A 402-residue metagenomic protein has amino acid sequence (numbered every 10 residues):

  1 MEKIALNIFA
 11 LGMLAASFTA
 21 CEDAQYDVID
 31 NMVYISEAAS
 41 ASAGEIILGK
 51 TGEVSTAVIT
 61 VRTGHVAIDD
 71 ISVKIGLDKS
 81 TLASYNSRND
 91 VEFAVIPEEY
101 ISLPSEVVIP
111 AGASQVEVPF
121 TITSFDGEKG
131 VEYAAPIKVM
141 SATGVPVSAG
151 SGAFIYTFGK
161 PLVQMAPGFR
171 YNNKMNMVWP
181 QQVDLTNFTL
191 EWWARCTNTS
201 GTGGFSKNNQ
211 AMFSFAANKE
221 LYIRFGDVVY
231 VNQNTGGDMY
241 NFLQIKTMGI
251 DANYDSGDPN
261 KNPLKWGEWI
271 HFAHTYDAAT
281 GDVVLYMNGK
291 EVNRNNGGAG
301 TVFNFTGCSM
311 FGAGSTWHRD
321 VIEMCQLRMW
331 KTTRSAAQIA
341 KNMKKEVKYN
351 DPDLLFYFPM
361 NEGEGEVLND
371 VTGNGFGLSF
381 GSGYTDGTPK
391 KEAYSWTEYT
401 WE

Functional and structural regions predicted by a protein language model:
M1-L6, L11-E53, S151-L162, T400-E402: Bacterial Sec-dependent N-terminal signal peptides
A135, G150-T186, Y384-E402: Low-complexity, glycine/proline/serine-rich flexible segments
K160-P167, T197, D227-G298, K391-W401: Extracellular glycan-interaction surfaces
L162-Y240, R334-Q338: Extracellular glycan-recognition modules
V178-L190, N260-I270, W317-E323, Y349-D351: Extracellular/lumenal carbohydrate-interaction signature centered on repeated Trp-anchored short motifs
L190-N198, F272-H274, L327-M329, F356-P359: Short hydrophobic/aromatic patches on beta-strands that form ligand-binding or substrate-lining surfaces
R294-E323, K348-L355: Flexible glycan-contacting loops in extracellular carbohydrate-active proteins
Q326-E402: Extended recognition patches within non-cytosolic domains
